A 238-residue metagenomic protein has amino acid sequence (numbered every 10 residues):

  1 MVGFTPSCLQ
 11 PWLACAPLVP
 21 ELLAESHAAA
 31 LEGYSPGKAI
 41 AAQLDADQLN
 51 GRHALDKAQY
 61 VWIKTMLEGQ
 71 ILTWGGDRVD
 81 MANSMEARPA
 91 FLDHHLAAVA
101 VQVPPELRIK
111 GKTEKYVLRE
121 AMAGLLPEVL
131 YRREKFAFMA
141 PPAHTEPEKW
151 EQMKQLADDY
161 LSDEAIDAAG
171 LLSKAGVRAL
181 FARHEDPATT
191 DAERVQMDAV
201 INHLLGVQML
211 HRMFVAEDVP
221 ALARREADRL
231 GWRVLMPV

Functional and structural regions predicted by a protein language model:
M1-V238: Adenosyl-5′-phosphate
